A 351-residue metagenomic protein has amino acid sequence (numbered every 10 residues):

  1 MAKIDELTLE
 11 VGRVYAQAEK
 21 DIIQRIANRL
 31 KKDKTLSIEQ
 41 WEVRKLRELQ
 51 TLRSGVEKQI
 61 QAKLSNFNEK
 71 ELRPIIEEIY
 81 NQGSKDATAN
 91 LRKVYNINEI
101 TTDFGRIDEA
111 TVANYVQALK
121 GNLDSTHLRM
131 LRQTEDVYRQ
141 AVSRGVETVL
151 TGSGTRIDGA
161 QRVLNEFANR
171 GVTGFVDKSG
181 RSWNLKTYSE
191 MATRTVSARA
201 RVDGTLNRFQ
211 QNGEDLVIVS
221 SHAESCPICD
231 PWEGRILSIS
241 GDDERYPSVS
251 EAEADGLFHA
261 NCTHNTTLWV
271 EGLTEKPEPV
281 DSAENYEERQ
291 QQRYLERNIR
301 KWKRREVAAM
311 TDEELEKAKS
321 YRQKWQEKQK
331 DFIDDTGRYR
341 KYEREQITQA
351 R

Functional and structural regions predicted by a protein language model:
M1-E166, G272-L273, P279-R351: N-terminal leader/targeting and assembly helices and adjacent pre-domain segments
I76, V176-G180, N207-N212, T336-K341: Short coil/turn segments at secondary-structure boundaries
T148-T187, A200-D203, N207: A charged, amphipathic alpha-helical module
S153, S179, W183, T195 (+2 more regions): Hydrophobic alpha-helical scaffolding
G174-F175, W183-E275, P279: Acidic, glycine-rich two-metal-ion catalytic cores of nucleic acid-processing enzymes
